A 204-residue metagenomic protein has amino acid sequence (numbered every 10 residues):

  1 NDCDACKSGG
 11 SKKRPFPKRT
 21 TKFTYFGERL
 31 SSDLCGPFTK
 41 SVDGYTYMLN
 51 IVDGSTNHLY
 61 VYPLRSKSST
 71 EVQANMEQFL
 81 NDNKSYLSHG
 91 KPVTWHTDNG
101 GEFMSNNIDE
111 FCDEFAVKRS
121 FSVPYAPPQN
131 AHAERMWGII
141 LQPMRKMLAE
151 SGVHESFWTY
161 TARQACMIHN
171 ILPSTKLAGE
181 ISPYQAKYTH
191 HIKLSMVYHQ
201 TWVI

Functional and structural regions predicted by a protein language model:
N1-Q142, K187-I204: Retroviral integrase
S11, S151-I204: Charged, gly/pro-enriched flexible loop segments at helix/strand junctions
